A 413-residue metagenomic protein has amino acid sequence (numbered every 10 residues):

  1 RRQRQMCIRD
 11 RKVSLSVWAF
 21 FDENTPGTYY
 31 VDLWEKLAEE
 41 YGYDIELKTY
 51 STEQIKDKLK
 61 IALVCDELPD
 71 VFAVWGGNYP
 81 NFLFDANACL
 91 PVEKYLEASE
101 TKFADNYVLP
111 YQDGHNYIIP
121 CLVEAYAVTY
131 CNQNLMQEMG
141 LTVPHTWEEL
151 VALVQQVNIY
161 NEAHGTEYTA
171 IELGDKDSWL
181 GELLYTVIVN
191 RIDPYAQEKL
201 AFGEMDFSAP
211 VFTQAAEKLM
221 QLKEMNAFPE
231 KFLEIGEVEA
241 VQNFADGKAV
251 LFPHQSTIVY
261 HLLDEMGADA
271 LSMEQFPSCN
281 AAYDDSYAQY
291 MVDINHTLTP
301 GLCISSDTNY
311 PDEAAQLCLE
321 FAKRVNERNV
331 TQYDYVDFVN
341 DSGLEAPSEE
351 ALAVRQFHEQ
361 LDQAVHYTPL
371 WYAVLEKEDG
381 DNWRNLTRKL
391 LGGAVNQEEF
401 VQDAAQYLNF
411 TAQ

Functional and structural regions predicted by a protein language model:
Q3-I8: Short, small-residue-biased leader/transition segments that mark boundaries at the very start of proteins
S16, Q112-C121, A127, V151-E204: Extracytoplasmic/periplasmic solute-binding protein
A19, K36, E40-Y41, V64 (+3 more regions): Extracytoplasmic/periplasmic substrate-recognition and gating elements
E39-N106, N134-H145, Q242-N243, V250-L251 (+1 more regions): Extracytoplasmic "Venus flytrap"/periplasmic binding protein-like
I61-A62, P69-D70, S99-L135, T169-A170 (+2 more regions): A structural signal for short loop-to-beta-strand junctions that line the ligand-binding cleft of periplasmic/secreted
W75-A127, T186, S272-F276, A282-Y287: Hinge/lid segment of periplasmic solute-binding proteins
V154-Q155, A201-L233: Glycine-centered hinge/linker elements that transmit conformational signals in sensory and ligand-binding systems
H296, Y333-S342, E349, A353-A412: C-terminal capping/gating helix-and-loop segments adjacent to ligand/active sites or protein-protein/ligand interfaces
